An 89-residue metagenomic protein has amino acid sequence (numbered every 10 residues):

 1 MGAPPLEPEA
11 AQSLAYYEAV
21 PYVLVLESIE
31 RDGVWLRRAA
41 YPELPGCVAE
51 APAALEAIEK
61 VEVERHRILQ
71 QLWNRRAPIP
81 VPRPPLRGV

Functional and structural regions predicted by a protein language model:
M1-E27, L55, E59-V89: Short, charged, surface-exposed hinge/linker loops at domain edges that act as mobile lids or interdomain connectors
E27-L44: Short aromatic-glycine-(Arg/Gly/Cys) micro-motifs in beta-strand/loop hairpins
L36, A49, E59: Short acidic, gly/pro-rich beta-turn/loop elements at beta-sheet edges and active-site/ligand-binding grooves
P45-E56: A short, exposed loop/beta-hairpin motif centered on an aromatic-Gly-Thr core
